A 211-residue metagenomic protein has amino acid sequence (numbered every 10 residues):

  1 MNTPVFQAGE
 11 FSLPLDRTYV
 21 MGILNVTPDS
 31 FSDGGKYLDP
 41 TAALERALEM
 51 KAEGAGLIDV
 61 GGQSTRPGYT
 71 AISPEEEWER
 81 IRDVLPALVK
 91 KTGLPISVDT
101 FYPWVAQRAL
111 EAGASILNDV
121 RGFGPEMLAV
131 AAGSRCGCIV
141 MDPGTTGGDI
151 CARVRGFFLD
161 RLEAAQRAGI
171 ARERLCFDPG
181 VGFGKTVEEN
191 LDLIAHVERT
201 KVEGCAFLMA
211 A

Functional and structural regions predicted by a protein language model:
M1-T27, I170: N-terminal amphipathic alpha-helix/helix-capping segment at the start of soluble metabolic enzymes
D16-V20, A55-G56, K90-P95, G113-S115 (+3 more regions): Short, well-ordered coil/turn segments that N-cap beta-strands
L24, M50, G54, D99 (+4 more regions): Conserved, mostly hydrophobic/aromatic
V26-E45, T70, P95-S97, G147-R153: Active-site mouth loops of central-metabolism enzymes
S30-S32, G56-D83, V181, K185-V187: Glycine-rich, proline-tolerant flexible connector loops at the mouths of alpha/beta enzymes
G35-T41, N118-G124, G147-F157, V181-R199: Active-site glycine- and acidic-residue-rich loops that bind and position anionic ligands or nucleotide-like cofactors
K51-A52, L110-E111, E126-R135, G169: Acidic (Asp/Glu)-rich catalytic clusters
T70-V98, P103-Q107, A131-M141, G156 (+1 more regions): Alpha-helix-loop-beta-strand connector modules within alpha/beta enzyme cores
